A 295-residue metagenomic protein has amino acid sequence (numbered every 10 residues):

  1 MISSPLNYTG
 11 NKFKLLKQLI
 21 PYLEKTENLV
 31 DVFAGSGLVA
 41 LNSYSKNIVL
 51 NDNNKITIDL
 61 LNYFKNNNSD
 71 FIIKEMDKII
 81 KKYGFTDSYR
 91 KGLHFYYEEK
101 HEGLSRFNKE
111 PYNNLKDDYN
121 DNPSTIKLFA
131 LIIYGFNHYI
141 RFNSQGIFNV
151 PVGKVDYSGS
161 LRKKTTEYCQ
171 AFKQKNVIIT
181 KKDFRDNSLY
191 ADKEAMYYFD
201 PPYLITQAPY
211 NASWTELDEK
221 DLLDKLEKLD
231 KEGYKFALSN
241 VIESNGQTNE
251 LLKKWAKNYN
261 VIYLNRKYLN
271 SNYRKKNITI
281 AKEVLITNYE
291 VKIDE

Functional and structural regions predicted by a protein language model:
M1-N28, F33, L38-V39, S43: S-adenosyl-L-methionine
K46-Q174, E290: Class I S-adenosyl-L-methionine-dependent methyltransferase module
N149-V155, Y203-D221: Mobile active-site "lid"/loop adjacent to the S-adenosyl-L-methionine
D183: Conserved acidic residues
N187-A191: Short conserved loop adjoining the S-adenosyl-L-methionine
N211, E216-E295: Long, positively charged, glycine-interspersed low-complexity recognition regions
